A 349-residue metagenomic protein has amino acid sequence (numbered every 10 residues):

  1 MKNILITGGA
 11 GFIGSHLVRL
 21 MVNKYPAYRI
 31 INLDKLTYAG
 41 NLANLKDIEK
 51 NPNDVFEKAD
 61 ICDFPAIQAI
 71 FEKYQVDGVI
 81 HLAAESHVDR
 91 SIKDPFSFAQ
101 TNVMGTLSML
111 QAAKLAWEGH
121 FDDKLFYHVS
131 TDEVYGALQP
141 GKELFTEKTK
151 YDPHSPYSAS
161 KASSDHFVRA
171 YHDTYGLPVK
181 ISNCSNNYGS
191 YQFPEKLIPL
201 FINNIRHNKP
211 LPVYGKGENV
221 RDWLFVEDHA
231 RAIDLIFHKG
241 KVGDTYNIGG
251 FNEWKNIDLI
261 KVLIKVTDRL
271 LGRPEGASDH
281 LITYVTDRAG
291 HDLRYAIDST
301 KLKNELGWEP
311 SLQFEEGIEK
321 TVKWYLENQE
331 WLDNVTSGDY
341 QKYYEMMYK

Functional and structural regions predicted by a protein language model:
M1-N187, E227, F237, K320 (+2 more regions): N-terminal Rossmann-like NAD(P)+-binding domain of SDR-like oxidoreductases, especially those catalyzing
I4-L5, I30, A59, P199-K349: C-terminal substrate-binding subdomain of Rossmann-fold SDR/epimerase-dehydratase oxidoreductases
L17, N41-N44, D94, F193-L197 (+2 more regions): Residues at alpha-helix caps and immediate loop-helix transition turns in enzyme cores, especially N- and C-cap
A39, F64, Y191, I257 (+1 more regions): Loop/helix-junction capping segments adjacent to catalytic residues or to phosphate/diphosphate-binding pockets
I48, G141, P194-I202, L263: A glycine/serine/threonine-rich, flexible loop-to-helix segment that serves as the NAD(P) cofactor-binding "lid"
D152-P156, F193, R221: Conserved acidic
S190-F193, H291: Acidic pyrophosphate-coordinating catalytic loop
